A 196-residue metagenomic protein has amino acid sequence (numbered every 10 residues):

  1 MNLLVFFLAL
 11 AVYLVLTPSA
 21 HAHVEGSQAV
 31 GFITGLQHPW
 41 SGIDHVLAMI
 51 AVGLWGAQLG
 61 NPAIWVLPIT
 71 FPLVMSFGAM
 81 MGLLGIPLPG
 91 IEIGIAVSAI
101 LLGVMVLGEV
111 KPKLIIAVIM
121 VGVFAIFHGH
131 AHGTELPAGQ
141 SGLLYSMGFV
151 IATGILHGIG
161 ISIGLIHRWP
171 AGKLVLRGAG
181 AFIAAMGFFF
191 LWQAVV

Functional and structural regions predicted by a protein language model:
N2-V196: Membrane metalloprotein/metal-transporter helix-bundle signature
